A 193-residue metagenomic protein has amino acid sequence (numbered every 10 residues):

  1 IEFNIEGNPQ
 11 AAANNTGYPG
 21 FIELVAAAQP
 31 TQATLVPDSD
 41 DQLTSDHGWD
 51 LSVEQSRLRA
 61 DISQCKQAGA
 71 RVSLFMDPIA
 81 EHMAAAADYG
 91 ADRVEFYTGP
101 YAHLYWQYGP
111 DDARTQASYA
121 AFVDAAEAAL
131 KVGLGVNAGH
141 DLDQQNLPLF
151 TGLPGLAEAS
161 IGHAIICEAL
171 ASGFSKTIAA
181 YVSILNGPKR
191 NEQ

Functional and structural regions predicted by a protein language model:
I1-G7, L51-S73, A113-A138, Q144 (+1 more regions): Alpha-helix-loop-beta-strand connector modules within alpha/beta enzyme cores
I1-G7, T31-L35, V72-L74, V94-F96 (+2 more regions): Hydrophobic faces of well-ordered beta-strands that scaffold small-molecule active sites in alpha/beta enzyme cores
I1-L51: Glycine/small-residue-rich loop that forms an oxyanion/phosphate-binding "nest" at active or ligand-binding sites
A12-A27, I79-Y89, A138, L142-L156: Catalytic cores of alpha/beta
A33-Y89: Hydrophobic, well-structured mid-protein blocks that either form specific transmembrane helices
L35-D41, R93-W106, G155-F174: Glycine-rich phosphate-binding active-site loops on the catalytic face of alpha/beta enzymes
D40, R71-A128: Histidine/lysine/aspartate-rich catalytic loop segments that bind and position anionic ligands
H47, W106-T115, E168-E192: C-terminal helical cap(s) of enzyme catalytic domains, especially alpha/beta-barrels
